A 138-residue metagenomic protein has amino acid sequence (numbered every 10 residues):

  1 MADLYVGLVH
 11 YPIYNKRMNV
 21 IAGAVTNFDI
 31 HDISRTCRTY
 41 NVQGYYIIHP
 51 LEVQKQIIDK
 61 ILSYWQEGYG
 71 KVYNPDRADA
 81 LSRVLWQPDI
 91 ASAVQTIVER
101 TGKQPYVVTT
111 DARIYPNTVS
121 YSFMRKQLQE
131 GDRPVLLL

Functional and structural regions predicted by a protein language model:
M1-A112: RNA substrate-binding interface of SAM-dependent RNA methyltransferases
N15, P116-V119: Short, well-ordered, mixed-charge alpha-helical segments that flank or form enzyme active sites
A91-V98, T118-L128: A short, acidic, amphipathic alpha-helical segment used as a generic capping/interface helix at domain edges
R125-L138: A glycine-rich beta-strand to alpha-helix segment that forms a phosphate/ribose-binding loop at ligand/cofactor sites
